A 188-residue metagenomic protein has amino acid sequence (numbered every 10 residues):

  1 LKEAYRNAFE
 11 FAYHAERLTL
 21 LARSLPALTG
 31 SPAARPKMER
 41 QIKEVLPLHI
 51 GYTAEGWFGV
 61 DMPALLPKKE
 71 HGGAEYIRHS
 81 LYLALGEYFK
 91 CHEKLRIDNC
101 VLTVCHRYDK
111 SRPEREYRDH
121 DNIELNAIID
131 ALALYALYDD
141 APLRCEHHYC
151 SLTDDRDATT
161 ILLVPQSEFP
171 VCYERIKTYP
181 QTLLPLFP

Functional and structural regions predicted by a protein language model:
L1-G30, R35, T53-G56: N-terminal targeting/trafficking signals and adjacent low-complexity tails
R35-L46: Long, charge-patterned amphipathic interaction tracts in eukaryotic proteins
E44-L66, T103-C105: Short amphipathic
P47-H49, P142-F187: C-terminal edge-of-domain segments
I50-A54, E93-D98, T153: Short glycine/proline-enriched loop/turn "hinge" motifs that connect secondary-structure elements and lie
P67-H71: Hydrophilic extracytoplasmic domains
G72-T103, Y108-R112: An N-terminal amphipathic alpha-helical segment
D109-C145, S151: Short, hydrophobic/π-rich interface segment
